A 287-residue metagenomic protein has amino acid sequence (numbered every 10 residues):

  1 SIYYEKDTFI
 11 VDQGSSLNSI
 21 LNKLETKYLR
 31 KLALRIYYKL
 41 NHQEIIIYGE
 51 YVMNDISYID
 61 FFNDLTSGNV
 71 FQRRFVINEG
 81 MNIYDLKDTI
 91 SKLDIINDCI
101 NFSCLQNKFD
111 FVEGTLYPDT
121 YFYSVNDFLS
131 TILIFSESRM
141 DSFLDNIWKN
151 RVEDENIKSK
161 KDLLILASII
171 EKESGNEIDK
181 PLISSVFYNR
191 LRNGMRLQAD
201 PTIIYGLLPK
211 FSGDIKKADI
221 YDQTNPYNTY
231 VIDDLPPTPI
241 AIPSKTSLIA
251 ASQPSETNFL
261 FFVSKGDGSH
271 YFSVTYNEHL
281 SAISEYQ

Functional and structural regions predicted by a protein language model:
S1-I147: Signal peptide-directed extracytoplasmic domains
D88-I96, N107-Q287: Bacterial extracytoplasmic/cell-wall-associated proteins, especially those involved in peptidoglycan
